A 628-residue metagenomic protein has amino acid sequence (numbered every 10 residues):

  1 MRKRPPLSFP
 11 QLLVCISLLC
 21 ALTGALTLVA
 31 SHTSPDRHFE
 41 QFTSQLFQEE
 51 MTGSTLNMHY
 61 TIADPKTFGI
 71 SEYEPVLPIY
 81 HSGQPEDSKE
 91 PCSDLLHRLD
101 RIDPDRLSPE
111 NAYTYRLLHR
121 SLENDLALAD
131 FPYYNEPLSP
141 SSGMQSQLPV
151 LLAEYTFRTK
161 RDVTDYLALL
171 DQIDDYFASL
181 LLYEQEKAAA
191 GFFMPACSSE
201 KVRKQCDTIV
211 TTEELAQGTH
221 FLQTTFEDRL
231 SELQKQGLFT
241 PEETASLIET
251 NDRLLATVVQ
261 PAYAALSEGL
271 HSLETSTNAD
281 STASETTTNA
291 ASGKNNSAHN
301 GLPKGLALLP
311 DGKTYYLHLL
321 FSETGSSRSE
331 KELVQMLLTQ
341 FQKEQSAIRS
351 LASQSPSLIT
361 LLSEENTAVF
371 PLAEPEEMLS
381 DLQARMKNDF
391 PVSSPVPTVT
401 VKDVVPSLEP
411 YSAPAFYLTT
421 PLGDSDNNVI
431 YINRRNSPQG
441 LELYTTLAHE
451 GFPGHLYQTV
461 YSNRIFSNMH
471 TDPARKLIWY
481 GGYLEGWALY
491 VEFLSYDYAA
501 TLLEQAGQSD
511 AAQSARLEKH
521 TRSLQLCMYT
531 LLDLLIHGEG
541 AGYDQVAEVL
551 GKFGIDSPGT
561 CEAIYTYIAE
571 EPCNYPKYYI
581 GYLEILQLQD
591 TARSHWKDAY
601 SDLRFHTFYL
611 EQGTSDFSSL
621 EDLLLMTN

Functional and structural regions predicted by a protein language model:
R4-N628: N-terminal maturation segment of proteins
